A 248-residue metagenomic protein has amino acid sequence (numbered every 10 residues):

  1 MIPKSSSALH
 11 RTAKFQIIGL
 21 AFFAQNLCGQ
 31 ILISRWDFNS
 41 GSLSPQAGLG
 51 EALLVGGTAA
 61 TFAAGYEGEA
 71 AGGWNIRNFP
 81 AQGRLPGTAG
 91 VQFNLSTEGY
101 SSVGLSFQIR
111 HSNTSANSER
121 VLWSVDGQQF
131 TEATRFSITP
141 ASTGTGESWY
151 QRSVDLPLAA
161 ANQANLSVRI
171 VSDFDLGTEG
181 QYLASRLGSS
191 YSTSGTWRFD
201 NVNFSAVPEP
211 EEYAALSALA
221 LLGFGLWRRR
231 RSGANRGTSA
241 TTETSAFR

Functional and structural regions predicted by a protein language model:
G29-G56: Extracellular carbohydrate-recognition regions
R35-F38, F130, T134-A206: Terminal, low-complexity interaction segments
L53-G99: Surface-exposed, low-complexity/disordered Ser/Thr/Gly/Pro/Asn-rich loops and linkers
T97-S106, Q163: Extended extracellular/luminal ectodomain segments enriched in beta-structured repeat modules
G99-S101, R110-N117: Extended, low-complexity, turn-rich repeat/linker tracts enriched in Gly/Pro/Ser/Thr and Asp/Glu that occur
V121-S124: Conserved Ser/Thr-centered positions that define the repeating blades of beta-propeller domains
E209-W227: A short, hydrophobic C-terminal helix/tail in secreted or cell-surface proteins
G225-R248: C-terminal membrane-anchoring or membrane-association module
